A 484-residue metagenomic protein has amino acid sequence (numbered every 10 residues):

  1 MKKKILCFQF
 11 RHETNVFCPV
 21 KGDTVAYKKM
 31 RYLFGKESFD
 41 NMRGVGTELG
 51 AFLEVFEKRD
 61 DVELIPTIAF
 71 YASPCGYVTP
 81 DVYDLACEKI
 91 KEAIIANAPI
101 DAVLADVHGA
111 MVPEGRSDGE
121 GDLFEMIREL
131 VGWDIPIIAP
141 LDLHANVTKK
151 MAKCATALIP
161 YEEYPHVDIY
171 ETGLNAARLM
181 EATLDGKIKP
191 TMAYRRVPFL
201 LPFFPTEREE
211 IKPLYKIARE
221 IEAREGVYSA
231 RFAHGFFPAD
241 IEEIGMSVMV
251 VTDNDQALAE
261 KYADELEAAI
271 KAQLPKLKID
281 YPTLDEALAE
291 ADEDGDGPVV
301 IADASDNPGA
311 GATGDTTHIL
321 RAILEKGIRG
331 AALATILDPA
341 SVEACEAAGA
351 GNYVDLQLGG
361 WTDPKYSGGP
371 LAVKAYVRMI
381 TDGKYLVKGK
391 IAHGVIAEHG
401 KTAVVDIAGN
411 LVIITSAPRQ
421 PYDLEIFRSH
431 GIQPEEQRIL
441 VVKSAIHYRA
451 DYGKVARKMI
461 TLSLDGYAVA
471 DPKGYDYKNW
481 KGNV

Functional and structural regions predicted by a protein language model:
M1-K2, K58-D61, P66, E92-V103 (+1 more regions): Glycine-rich phosphate/diphosphate-binding loops that line cofactor/substrate pockets in enzymes
K2-K58: N-terminal amphipathic/basic leader segments beginning at the initiator methionine
L6-E13, F17-C18, Y27, R31 (+5 more regions): Active-site histidine-anchored catalytic micro-motif
L53-P74, V78-V82, A86-I94: Low-complexity, highly charged intrinsically disordered N-terminal segments that act as targeting/localization
E57-D61, I95-P99, E129-G132, P160-E163 (+9 more regions): Generic secondary-structure signature for well-ordered alpha-helical cores
P66, E88, K271, K384-V484: Extended hydrophobic packing segments that form well-structured cores
L184-K212: Internal, active-site/partner-interface "lid" segment
F203-A408, I413-A417: Hard-cation-handling environments
